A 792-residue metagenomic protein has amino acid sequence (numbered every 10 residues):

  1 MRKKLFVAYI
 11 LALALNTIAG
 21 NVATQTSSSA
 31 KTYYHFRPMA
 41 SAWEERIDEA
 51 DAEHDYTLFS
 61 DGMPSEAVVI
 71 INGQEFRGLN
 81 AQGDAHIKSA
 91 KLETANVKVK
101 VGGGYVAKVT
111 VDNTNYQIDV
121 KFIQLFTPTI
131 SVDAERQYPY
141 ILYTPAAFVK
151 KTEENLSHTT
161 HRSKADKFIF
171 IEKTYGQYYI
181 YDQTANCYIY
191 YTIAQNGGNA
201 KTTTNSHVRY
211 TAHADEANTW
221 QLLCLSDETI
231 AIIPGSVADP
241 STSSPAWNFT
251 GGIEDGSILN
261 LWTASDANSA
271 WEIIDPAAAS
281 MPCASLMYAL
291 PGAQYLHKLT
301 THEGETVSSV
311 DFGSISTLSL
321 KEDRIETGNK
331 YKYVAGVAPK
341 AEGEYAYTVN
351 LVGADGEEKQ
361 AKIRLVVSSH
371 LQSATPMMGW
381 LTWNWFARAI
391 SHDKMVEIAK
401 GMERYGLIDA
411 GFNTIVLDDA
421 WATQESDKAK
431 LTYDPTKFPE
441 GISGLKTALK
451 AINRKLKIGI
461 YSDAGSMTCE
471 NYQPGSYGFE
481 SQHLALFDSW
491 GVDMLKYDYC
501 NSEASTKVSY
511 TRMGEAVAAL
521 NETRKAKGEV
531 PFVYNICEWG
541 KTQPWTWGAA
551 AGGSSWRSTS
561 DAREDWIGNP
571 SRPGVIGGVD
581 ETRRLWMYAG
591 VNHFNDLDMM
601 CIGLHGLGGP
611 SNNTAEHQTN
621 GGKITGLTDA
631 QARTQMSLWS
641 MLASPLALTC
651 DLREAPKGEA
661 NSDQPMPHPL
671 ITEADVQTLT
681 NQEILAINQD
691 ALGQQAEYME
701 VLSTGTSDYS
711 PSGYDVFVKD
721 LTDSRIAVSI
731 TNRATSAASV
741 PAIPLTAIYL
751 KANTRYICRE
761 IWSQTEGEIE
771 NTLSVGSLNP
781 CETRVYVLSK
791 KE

Functional and structural regions predicted by a protein language model:
A23-Q74, S280-S308: Solvent-exposed, low-complexity, repeat-rich "mucin-like" stalks and linkers
P64, V68-A90, T94, S309-K332: Low-complexity "stalk/linker" and mucin-like segments enriched in Ser/Thr/Pro/Ala/Gly
N96-V99, I232-G235, K332-E342: Extracellular/luminal low-complexity segments enriched in Ser/Thr/Pro
L125-A277: Lectin-like carbohydrate-binding module/patch detector with strong preference for beta-trefoil
P376, N384, V396-I398, M402-T506: Aromatic-lined carbohydrate-binding/catalytic grooves of carbohydrate-active enzymes
F479-Q482, F532-D651: Glycan-recognition surfaces
W639-L642, A647-T649, Y709-L750: Carbohydrate-binding surface patches
I769-E792: C-terminal beta-strand-rich structural cap/linker in extracellular carbohydrate-active enzymes
